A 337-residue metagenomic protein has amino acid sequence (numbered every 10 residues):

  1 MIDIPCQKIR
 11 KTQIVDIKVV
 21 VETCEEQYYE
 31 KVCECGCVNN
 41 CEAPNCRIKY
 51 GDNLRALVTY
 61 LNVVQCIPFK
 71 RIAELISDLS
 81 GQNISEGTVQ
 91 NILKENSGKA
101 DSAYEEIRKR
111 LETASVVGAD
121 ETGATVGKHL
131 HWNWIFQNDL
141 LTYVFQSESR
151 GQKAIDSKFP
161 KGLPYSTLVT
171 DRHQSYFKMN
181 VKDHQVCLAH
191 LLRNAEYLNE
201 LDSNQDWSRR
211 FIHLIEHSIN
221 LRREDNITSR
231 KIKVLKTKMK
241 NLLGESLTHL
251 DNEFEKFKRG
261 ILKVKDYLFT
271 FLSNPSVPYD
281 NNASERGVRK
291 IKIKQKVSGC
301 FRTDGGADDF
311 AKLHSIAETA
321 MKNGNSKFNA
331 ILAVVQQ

Functional and structural regions predicted by a protein language model:
M1-E30: Short, conserved DNA-binding cores of transcription-related domains
E25-V32, C37-Q337: Catalytic center-proximal scaffold of phosphoryl-transfer enzymes
